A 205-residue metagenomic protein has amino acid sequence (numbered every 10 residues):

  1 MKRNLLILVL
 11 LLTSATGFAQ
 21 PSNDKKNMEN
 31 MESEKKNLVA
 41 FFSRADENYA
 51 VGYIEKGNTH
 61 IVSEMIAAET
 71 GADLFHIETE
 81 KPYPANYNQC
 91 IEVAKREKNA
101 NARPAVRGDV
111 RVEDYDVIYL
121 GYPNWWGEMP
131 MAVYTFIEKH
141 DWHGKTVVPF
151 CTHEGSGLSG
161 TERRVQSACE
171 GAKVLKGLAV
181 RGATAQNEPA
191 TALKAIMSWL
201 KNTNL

Functional and structural regions predicted by a protein language model:
M1-D24: Bacterial Sec-dependent N-terminal signal peptides
Q20-D116, G127, K194-L205: N-terminal beta1-alpha1-beta2 submodule of the flavodoxin-like/Rossmannoid cofactor-binding fold
R44-E47, T79-P84, N124-E128, H153-L158 (+1 more regions): Solvent-exposed loop/turn segments at secondary-structure junctions within structured extracellular/periplasmic domains
A68-L74, P104-G108, V148-E154, L178-A183: Short C-terminal domain-edge/linker segments immediately following a structured domain
A85-K173: Helix-loop-strand module that forms the ligand-binding subsite of alpha/beta enzymes
T152-L193, W199-L200, N204: Contiguous ligand/interfacial binding patches
